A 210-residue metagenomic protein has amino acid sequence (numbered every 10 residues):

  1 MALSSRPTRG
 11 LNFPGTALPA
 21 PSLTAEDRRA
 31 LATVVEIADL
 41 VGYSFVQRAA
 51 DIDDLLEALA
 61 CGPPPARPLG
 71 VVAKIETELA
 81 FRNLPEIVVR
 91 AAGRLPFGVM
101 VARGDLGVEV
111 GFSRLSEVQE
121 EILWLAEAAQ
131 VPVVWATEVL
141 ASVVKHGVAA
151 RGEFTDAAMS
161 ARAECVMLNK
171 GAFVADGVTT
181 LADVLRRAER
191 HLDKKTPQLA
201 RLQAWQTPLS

Functional and structural regions predicted by a protein language model:
M1-S210: Non-catalytic helical/linker scaffolds that mediate oligomerization, partner binding, and domain coupling around large
